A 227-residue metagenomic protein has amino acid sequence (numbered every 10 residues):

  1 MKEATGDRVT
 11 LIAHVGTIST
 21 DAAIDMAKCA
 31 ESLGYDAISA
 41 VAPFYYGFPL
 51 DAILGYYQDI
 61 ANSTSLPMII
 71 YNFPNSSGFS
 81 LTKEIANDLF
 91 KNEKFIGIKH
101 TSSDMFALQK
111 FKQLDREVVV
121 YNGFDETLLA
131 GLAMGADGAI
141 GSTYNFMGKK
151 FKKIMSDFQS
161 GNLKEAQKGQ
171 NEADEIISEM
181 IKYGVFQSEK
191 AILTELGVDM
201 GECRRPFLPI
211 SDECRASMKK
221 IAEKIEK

Functional and structural regions predicted by a protein language model:
M1, A30, I60, I98 (+4 more regions): Conserved, mostly hydrophobic/aromatic
K2-G78: Active-site beta->alpha loop and helix N-cap motifs at the rims of alpha/beta catalytic domains
E3, A22-L33, A52-S63, E84-D88 (+6 more regions): Alpha-helical scaffolding segments of alpha/beta enzyme cores, especially the outer helices of TIM-barrel or partial
A42-L50, Q159-N162, R204-R205: Glycine-rich tight-turn/loop motif centered on a GG-T
N62-S63, P74-I181: Catalytic alpha/beta core domains of metabolic enzymes, predominantly
L132-A136, D174-R205: Conserved short secondary-structure transition element at the edge of the structured enzyme core that lines
D199-K227: Flexible C-terminal active-site loop/helix
